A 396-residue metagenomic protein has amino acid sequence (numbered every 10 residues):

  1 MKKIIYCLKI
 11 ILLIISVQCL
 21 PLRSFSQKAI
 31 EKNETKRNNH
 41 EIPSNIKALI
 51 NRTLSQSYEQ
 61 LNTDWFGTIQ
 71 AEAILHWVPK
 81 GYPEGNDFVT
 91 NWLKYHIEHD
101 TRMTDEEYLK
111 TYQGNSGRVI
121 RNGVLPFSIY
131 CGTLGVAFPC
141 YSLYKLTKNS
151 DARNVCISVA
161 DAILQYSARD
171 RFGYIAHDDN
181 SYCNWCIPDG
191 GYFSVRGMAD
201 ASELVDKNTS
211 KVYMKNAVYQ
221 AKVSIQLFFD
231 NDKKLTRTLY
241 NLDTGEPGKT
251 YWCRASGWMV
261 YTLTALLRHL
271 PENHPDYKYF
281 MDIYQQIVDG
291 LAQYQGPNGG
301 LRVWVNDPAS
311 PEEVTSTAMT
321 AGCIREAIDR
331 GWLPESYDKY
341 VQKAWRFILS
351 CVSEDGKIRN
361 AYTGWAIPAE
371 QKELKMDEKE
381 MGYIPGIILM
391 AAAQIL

Functional and structural regions predicted by a protein language model:
M1-A29: Bacterial Sec-dependent N-terminal signal peptides
A29-T68, H76, K80-D87, N91-C131 (+5 more regions): CBM-like carbohydrate-recognition segments
I69-E84, G135-N149, F193-T209, W258-D276 (+2 more regions): Well-ordered alpha-helical scaffold segments within catalytic/enzyme domains
D87-T90, E98-N241, D355: Extended ligand-binding groove/face enriched in aromatic
N180-S181, N306-P308: Short, solvent-exposed loop/turn elements at beta->coil junctions and helix N-caps that rim active or binding pockets
P188-D189, V195-V303, S310-A321, L333-Y362 (+2 more regions): Extended ligand-binding clefts on enzyme/binding-domain cores
